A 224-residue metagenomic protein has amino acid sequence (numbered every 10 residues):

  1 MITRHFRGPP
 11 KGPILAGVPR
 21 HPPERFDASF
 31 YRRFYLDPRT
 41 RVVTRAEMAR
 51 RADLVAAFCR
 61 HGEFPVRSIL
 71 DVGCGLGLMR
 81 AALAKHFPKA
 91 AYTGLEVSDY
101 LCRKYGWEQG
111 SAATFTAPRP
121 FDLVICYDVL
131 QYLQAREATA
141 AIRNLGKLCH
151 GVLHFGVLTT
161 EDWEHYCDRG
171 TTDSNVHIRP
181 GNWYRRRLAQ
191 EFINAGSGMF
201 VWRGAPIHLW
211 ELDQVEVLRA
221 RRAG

Functional and structural regions predicted by a protein language model:
M1-A117, L133-A140, N144, G151-G224: Class I (Rossmann-like) S-adenosyl-L-methionine-dependent methyltransferase catalytic domain, capturing the SAM-binding
I125: A conserved beta-strand element that flanks and buttresses the S-adenosyl-L-methionine
D128-Y132: Short catalytic micro-motifs in class I SAM-dependent methyltransferases
